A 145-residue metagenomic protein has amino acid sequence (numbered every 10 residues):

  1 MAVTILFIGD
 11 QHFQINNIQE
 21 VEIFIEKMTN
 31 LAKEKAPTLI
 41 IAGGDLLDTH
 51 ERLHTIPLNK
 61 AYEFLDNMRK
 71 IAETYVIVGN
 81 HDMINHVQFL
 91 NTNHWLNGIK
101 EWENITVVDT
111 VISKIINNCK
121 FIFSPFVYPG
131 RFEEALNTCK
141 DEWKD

Functional and structural regions predicted by a protein language model:
A2-T4, Q11, I15-S113: Core catalytic region of metal-dependent phosphoesterases/phosphodiesterases, especially metallo-beta-lactamase-like
T4-L6, K120: A fold-wide structural signal in alpha/beta-hydrolase
K35-L39, N117-D145: His/acidic metal-ligating clusters that form di-metal
